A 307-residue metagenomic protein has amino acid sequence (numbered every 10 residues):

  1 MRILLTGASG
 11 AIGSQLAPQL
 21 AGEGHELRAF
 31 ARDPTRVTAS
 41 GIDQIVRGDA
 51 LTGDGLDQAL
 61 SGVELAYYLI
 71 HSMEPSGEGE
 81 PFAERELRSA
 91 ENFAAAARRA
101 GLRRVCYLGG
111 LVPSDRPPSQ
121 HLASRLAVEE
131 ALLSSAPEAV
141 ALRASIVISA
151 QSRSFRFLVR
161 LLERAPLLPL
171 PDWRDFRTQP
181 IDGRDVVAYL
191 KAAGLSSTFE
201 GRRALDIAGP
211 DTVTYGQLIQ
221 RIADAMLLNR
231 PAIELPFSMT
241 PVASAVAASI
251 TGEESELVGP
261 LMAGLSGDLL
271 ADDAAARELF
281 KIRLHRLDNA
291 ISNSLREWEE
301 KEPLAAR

Functional and structural regions predicted by a protein language model:
M1-H25: N-terminal Rossmann NAD(P)H-binding glycine-rich loop of SDR-like oxidoreductase domains
R2, Y189, A193-L257, A271-R307: Mid/C-terminal beta-alpha module of Rossmann-like enzyme folds, strongest in SDR-family dehydrogenases/epimerases
T6, F30, L69, V105-G110 (+1 more regions): SDR active-site strand-loop-helix element
H25-R32: Conserved glycine-rich Rossmann-like NAD(P)H-binding loop of the short-chain dehydrogenase/reductase
P34-A100, L111-D115: NAD(P)H-binding glycine-rich loop region in Rossmannoid oxidoreductase-like domains and their noncatalytic homologs
A83-L87, P117-E129, L133, I148 (+5 more regions): Short-chain dehydrogenase/reductase
S89, R153-S154, W173-L195, R202-D206: Substrate-positioning beta->alpha
G109, E129-R164, P169: Conserved beta-loop-beta element that borders a ligand/cofactor-binding pocket
